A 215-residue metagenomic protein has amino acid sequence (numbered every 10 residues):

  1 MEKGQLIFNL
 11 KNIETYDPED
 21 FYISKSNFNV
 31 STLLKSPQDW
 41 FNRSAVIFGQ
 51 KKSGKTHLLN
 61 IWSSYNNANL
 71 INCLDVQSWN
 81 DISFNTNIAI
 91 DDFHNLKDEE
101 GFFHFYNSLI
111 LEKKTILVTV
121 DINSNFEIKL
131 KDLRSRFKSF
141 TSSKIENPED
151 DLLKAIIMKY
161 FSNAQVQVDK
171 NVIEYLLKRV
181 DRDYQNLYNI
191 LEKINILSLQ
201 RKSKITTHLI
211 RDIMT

Functional and structural regions predicted by a protein language model:
M1-S36, F41, L199-T215: A short, basic N-terminal segment
F41-L58: Walker A/P-loop nucleotide-binding motif
S63-L74: Post-Walker A helix-loop "phosphate-sensing" segment adjacent to the P-loop in P-loop NTPases
L74-D75, D81-F102, E112-I122: Conserved P-loop NTPase "ATPase switch" module shared by AAA+ and STAND
N123, F140-L152: Conserved AAA+ ATPase "SRH/arginine-finger" region at the nucleotide-binding site
S124-K138: Short regulatory helix/loop adjacent to the ATP-binding pocket of P-loop NTPases
Q167-V180: Short conserved motifs of the RecA-like P-loop NTPase core
V180-I194: The conserved phosphate-sensing helix
